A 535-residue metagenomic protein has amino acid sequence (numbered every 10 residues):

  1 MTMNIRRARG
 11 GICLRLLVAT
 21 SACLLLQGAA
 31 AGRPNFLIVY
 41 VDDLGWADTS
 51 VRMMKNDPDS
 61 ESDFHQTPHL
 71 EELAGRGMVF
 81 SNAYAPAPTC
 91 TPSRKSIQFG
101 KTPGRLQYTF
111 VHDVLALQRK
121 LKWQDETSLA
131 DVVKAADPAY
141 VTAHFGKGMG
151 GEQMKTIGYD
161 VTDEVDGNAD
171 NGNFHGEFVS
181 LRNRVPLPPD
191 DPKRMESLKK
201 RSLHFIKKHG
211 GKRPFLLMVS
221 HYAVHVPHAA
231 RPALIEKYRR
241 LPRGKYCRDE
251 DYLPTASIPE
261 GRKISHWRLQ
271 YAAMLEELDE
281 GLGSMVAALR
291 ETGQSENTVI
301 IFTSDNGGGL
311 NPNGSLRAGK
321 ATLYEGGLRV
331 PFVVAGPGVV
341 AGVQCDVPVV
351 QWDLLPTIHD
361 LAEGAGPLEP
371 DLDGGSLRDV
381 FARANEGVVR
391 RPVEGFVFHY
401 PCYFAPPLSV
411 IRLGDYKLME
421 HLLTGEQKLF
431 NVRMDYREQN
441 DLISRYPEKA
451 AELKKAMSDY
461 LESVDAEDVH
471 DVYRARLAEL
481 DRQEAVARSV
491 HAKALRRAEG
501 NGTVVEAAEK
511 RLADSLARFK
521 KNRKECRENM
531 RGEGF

Functional and structural regions predicted by a protein language model:
M1-I12: N-terminal secretory signal peptides that target proteins for export/translocation
C13-L25: Bacterial N-terminal signal peptides
L24-R33: Bacterial Sec-dependent signal peptides at the C-terminal "C-region" and cleavage site
P34, V41-H65, S81, V161-L355 (+8 more regions): Active-site-proximal cap/lid insertion segments
N56-R94, G100, V141-A143: Short, structured active-site-proximal loop/turn typified by the sulfatase FGly-forming signature C/S-X-P-X-R
P68, I97, K147, S295-T298 (+1 more regions): Polar, surface-exposed loop/tail segments that function as active-site lids or cofactor/substrate-recognition elements
S93-D191, E420: Catalytic-site neighborhoods of secreted/periplasmic enzymes that process anionic sulfate/phosphate groups
A139, M149, P186-L187, H204-F205 (+4 more regions): C-terminal accessory region downstream of the catalytic core in glycan-modifying enzymes
